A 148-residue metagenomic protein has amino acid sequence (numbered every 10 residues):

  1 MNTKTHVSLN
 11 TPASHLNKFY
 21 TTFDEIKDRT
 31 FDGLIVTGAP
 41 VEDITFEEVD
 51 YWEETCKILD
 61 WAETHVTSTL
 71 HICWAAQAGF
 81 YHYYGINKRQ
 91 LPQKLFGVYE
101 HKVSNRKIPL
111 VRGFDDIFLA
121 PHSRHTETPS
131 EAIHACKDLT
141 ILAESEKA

Functional and structural regions predicted by a protein language model:
M1-E47, E54: N-terminal beta1-alpha1 cap of cysteine-dependent amidohydrolase-like domains
A13, E48-W52, R106-F114: Short, structured coil/loop segments at alpha-helix boundaries
N17-R29, C73, L91-E100, I117: Short, Lys/Arg-enriched charge-dense amphipathic segments
F19-F23, T55-I58, R106-I108, A148: A generic local structural motif
I26-K27, A62, G113, H134: Generic structural signal for beta-strand residues in well-ordered domains
R29-T30, T64-V66, D115-D116, K147-A148: Short, well-ordered loop/turn elements at secondary-structure boundaries
V36-N105: Cysteine-nucleophile active-site neighborhood
H82-A148: Pocket-forming structural segment of enzyme catalytic cores
